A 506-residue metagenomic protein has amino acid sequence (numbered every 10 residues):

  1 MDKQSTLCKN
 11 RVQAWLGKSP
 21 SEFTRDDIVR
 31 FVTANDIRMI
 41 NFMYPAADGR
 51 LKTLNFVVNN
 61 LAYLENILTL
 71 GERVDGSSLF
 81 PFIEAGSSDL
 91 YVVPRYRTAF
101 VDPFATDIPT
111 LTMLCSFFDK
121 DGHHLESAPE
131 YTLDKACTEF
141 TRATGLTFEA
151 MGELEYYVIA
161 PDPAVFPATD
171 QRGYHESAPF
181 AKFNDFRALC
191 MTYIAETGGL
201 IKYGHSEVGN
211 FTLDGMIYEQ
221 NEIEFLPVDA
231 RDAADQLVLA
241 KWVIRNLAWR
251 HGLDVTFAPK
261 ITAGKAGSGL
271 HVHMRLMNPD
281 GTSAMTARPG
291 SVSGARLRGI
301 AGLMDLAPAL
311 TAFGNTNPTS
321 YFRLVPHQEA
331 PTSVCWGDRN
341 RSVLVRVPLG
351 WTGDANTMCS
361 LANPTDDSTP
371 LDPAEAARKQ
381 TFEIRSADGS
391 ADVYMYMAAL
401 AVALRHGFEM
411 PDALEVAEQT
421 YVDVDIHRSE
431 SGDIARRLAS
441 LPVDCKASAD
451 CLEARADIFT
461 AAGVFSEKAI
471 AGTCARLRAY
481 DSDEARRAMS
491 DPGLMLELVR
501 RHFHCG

Functional and structural regions predicted by a protein language model:
M1, D162-P163, L213-Y218, T369 (+1 more regions): Short hydrophobic/aromatic-rich motifs at helix boundaries and adjacent loops
M1-F211, V228-W242, L253, M395-Y396 (+1 more regions): ATP/Mg2+-dependent ligation/transfer catalytic cores
L7-R11, A168-D170, R275-A284, P373-Q380 (+1 more regions): Short acidic (Asp/Glu) and glycine-rich catalytic loops that position anionic groups and cofactors
G17-K18, D26-V29, T33, R38-D48 (+6 more regions): Active-site capping/gating regions of soluble enzymes
E155-T169, K202-L226, K260-G281: Active-site-proximal loop/short-helix segments that contain or immediately flank catalytic acid/base residue(s)
H327-E329, V422-E430, A475-D483: Eukaryote-specific, cytoplasm-facing alpha-helical/coiled-coil scaffolding segments in long proteins
E415-C445: Intrinsically disordered, low-complexity charged/polar segments
